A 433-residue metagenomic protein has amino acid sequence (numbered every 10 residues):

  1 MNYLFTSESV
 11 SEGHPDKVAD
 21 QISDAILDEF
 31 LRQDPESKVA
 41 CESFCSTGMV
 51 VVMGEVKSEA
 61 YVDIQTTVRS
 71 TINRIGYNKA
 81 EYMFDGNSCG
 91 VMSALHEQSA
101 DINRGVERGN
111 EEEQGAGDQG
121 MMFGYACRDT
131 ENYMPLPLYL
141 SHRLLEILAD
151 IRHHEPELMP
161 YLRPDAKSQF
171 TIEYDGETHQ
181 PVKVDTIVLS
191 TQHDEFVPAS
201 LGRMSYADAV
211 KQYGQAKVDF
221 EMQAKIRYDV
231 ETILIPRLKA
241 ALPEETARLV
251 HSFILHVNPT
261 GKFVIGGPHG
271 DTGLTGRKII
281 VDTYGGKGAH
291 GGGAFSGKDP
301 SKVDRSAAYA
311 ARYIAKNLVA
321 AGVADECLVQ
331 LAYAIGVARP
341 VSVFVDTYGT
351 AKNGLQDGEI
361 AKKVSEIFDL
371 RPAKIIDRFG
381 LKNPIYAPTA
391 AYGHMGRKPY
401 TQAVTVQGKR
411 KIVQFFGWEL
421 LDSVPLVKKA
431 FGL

Functional and structural regions predicted by a protein language model:
M1-A40, A430: N-terminal, positively charged regions that mediate nucleic acid binding
T6, T66, N73-I265, A391 (+3 more regions): Glycine-rich, mobile lid/loop segments that gate access to catalytic sites or pores
E8-V10, H14-A19, G115-E131, V264-A289 (+2 more regions): Conserved phosphate/anionic-ligand binding catalytic regions in large, soluble enzymes, centered on
E12-L31, D129-A149, K298-G322: Alpha-helical support elements that line or immediately flank enzyme active sites and cofactor-binding pockets
V39-C41, A166-I172, F253-V257, V323-A334: A short glycine-rich, hydrophobically flanked beta-strand micro-motif that places a catalytic Asp/Glu for divalent metal
A40-S58, I335-R339: Short, charge-patterned binding micro-sites
S46, E326, Y333-L433: Internal helix-turn-beta structural module
R277-I279, Y284-L328, R339-D346: C-terminal catalytic subdomain
